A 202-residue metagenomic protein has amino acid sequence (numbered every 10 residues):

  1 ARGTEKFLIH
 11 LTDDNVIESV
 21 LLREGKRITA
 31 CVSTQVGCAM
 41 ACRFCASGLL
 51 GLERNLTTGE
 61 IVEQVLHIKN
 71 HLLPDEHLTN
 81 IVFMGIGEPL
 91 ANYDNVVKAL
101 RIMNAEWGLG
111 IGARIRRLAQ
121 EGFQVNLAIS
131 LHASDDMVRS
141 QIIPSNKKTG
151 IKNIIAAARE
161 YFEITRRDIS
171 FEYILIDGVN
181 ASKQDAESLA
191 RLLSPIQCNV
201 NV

Functional and structural regions predicted by a protein language model:
A1-I28: Flexible, acidic/Gly-rich N-terminal and inter-domain linker regions that tether and position cofactor-handling modules
K6, T29-C31, V82, E172: Short aromatic/hydrophobic contact patches that present stacked aromatics for nucleic-acid/ligand binding
L11, V36-C38, L131-A133: Short, small-residue-rich loop/turn micro-motifs
V16, A39, D136: Short, acidic Gly/Pro/Ser/Thr-rich loop/turn segments
R23-E60, H67, P74: Canonical Radical SAM [4Fe-4S] cluster-binding loop centered on the CxxxCxxC motif and its immediate flanking residues
E60, Q64, K98-A99: Alpha-helical scaffold elements adjacent to nucleotide-binding pockets in ATP/GTP-utilizing enzyme cores
N70-N80, G85, P89-V202: Conserved AdoMet/S-adenosylmethionine-binding subsite of the radical SAM
